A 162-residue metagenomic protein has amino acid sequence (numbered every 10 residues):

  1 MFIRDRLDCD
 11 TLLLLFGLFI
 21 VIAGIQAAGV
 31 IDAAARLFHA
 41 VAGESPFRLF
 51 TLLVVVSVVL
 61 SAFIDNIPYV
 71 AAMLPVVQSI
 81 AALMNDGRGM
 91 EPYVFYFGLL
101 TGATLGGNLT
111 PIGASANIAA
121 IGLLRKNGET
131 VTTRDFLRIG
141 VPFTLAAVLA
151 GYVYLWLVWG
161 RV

Functional and structural regions predicted by a protein language model:
M1-I3: Conserved small/polar residues in nucleotide/adenosyl-binding loops
D5, G122-A146: Interfacial loop-to-transmembrane junctions
L7-D10, V41, S45, G102 (+1 more regions): Loop-to-transmembrane-helix entry motif
D8-I20: Hydrophobic mid-bilayer segments of alpha-helices in multi-pass membrane transport proteins, especially secondary
F16, V54, V58, G140 (+2 more regions): Alpha-helical transmembrane spans of integral membrane proteins, capturing the lipid-embedded, hydrophobic core of TM
A23-E129: Membrane-interfacial helix-loop connectors
Y152-V162: Juxtamembrane boundary at the C-terminal end of a transmembrane helix
